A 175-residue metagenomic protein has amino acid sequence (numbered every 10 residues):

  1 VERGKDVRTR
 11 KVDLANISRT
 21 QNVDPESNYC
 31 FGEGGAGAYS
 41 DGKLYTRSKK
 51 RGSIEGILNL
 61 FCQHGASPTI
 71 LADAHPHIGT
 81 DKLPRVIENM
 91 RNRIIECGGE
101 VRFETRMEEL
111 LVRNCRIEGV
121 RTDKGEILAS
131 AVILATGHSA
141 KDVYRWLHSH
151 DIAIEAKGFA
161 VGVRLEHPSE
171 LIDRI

Functional and structural regions predicted by a protein language model:
V1-K43, R47-I175: Residues forming the flavin
